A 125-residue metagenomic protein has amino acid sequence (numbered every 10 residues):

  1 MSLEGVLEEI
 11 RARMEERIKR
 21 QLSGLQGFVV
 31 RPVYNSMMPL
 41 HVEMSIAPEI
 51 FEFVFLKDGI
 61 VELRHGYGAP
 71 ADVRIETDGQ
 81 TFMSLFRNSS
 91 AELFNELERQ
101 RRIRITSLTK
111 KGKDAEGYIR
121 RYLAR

Functional and structural regions predicted by a protein language model:
M1-R125: Feature captures hydrophobic
